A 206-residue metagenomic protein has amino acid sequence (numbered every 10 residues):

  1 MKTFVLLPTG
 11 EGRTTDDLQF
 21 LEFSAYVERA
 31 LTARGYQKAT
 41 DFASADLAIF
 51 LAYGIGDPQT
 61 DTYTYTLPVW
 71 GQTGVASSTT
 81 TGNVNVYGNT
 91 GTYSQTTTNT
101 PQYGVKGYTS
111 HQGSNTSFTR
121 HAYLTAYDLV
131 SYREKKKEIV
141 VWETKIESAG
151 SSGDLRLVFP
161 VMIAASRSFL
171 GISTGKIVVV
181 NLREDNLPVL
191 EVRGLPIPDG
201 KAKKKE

Functional and structural regions predicted by a protein language model:
M1-R34, A39-A45, G56-Y63, N181 (+1 more regions): A structural "domain/chain start" motif
K2, V27, R34, A45-L47 (+2 more regions): Envelope-exposed proteins and targeting segments
L6, I49-L51, L124, S166: Generic structural hydrophobic/aromatic packing signal, biased to beta-strands
L7-T9, A52, Y87, A149: A structural detector for beta-sheet-dominated domains
F23, I55, T66-P68, L157-F159 (+1 more regions): General N-terminal targeting signals
K38-S44, V84-T90, P160-M162, V178-D185: Low-complexity, flexible helical/coil segments
L51-E134: Surface-exposed short loop/turn segments
P101-E206: C-terminal/domain-edge helix-coil "capping" segments
